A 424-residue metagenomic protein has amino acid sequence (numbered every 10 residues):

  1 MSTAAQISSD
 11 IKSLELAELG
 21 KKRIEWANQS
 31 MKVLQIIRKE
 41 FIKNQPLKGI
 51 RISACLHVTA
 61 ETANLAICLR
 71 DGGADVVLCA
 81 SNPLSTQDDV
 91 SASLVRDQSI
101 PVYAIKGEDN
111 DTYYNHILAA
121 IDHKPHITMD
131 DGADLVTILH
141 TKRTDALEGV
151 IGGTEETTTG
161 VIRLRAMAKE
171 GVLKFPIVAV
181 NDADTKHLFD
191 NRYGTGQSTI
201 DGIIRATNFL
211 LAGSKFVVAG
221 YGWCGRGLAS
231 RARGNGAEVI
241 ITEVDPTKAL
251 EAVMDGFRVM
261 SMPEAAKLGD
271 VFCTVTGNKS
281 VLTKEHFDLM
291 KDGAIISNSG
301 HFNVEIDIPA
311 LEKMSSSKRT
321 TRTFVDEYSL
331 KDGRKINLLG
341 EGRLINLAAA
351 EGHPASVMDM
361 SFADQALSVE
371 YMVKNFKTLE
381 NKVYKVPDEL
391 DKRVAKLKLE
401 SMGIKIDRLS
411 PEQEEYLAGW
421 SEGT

Functional and structural regions predicted by a protein language model:
S2-I7, L16-M31, L47-R51, T59 (+3 more regions): Adenosine-phosphate binding glycine-rich loop
S2-L47, L78-S214: Glycine/serine-rich phosphate-binding loop and adjoining beta1-alpha1 elements at the start of nucleotide-handling
I11-L16, K22, Q35, K48-I50 (+6 more regions): Ligand-binding pocket scaffold of soluble enzyme catalytic domains
L56-A74, K186, D190, G194-G269 (+1 more regions): Glycine-rich phosphate/diphosphate-binding loop of Rossmann-like nucleotide-binding domains
L65, D89-S91, N115-H116, T137-T144 (+6 more regions): Short acidic, glycine/serine/threonine-rich loops at helix termini
A80, I127-G132, R143-T159, N278 (+3 more regions): ADP-ribose/adenylate-binding Rossmann-like module
K106-A120, K124, M260-A266, G277-E285: A structured beta-alpha segment of the ubiquitous adenosine-cofactor-binding alpha/beta core
